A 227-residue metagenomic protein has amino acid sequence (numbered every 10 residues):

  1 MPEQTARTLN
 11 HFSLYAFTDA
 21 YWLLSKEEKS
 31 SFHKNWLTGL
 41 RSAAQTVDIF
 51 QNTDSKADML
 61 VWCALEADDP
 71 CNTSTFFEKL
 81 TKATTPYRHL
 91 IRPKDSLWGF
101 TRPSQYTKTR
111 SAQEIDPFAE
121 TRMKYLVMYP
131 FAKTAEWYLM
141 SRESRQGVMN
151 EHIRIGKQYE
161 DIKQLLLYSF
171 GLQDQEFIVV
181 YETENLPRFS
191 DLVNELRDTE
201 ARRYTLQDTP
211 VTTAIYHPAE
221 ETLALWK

Functional and structural regions predicted by a protein language model:
M1-G39, E66-S74, R92-Q158, F170 (+2 more regions): Short S/T/G/P-rich N-terminal loop/turn motif that feeds into the first structured element of a domain
Y21, Y106, D198, T213-A214: Generic detector of bulky aromatic hydrophobic side chains
L37-M59, R88-P103, I153-I178, L192 (+1 more regions): Short, glycine- and small/hydrophobic-rich beta-strand elements in well-ordered beta-sheets
N72-T84, D191-D198: Short amphipathic alpha-helices in soluble, non-transmembrane regions that often serve as interface/regulatory elements
Y181: Small/polar loops that bind or transfer phosphate-bearing groups
